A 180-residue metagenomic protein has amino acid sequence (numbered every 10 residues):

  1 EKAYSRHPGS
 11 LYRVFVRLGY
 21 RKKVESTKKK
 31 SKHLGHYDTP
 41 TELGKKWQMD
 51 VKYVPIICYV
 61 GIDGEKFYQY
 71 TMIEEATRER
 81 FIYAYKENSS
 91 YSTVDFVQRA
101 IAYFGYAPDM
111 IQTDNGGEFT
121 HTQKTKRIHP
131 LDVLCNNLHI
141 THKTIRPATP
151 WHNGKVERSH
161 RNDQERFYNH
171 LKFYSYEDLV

Functional and structural regions predicted by a protein language model:
E1-I57, G117, K126-V133: Basic, flexible linker segments flanking DNA-binding modules in nucleic acid-interacting mobile-element proteins
S5, Q48-T71, T77-D178: RNase H-like DDE/DDD metal-dependent nuclease/strand-transfer catalytic core used by mobile genetic elements
R13, E177-V180: Short alpha-helical interface patches
